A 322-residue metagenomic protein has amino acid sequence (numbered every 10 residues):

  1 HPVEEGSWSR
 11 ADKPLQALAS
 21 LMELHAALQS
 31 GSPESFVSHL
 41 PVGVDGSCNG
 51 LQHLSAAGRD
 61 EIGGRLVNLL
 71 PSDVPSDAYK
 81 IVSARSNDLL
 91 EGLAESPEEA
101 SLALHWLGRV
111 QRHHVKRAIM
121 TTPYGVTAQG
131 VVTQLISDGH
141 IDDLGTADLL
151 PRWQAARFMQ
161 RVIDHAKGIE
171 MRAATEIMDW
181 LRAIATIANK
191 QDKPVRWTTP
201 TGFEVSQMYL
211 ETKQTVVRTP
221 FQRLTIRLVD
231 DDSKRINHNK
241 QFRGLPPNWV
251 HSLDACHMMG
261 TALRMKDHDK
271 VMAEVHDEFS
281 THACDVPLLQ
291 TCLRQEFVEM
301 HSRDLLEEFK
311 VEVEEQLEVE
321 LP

Functional and structural regions predicted by a protein language model:
H1-P322: Conserved catalytic core of nucleotide polymerization and phosphodiester-bond processing enzymes
